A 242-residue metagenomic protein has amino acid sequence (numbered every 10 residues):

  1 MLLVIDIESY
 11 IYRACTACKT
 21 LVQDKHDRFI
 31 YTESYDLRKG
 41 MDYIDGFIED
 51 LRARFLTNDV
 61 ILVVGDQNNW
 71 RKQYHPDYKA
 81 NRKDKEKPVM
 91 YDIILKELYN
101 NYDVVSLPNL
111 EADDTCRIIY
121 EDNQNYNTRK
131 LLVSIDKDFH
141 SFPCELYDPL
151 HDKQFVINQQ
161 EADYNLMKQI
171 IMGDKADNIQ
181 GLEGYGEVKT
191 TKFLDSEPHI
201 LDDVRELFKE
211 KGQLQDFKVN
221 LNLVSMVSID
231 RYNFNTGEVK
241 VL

Functional and structural regions predicted by a protein language model:
M1-K96: Domain-level signal for Mg2+-assisted phosphodiester chemistry and nucleotide/NA-binding surfaces in nucleic-acid
D27-Y31, T57, A80-L242: Extended two-metal-dependent nuclease catalytic cores across DNA- and RNA-processing enzymes
